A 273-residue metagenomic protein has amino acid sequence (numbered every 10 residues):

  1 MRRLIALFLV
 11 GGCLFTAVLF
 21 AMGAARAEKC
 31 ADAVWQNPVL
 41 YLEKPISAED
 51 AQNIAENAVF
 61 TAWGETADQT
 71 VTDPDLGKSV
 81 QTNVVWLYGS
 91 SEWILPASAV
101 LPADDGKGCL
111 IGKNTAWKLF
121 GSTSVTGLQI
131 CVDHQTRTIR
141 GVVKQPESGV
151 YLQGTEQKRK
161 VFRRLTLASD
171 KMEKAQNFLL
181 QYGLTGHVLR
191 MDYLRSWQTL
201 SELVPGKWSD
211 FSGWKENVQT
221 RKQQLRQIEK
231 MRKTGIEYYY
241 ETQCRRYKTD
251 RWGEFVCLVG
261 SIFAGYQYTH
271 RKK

Functional and structural regions predicted by a protein language model:
M1-A31: Hydrophobic secretory-pathway targeting helix
M1-R2, L189-K273: C-terminal single-pass membrane-anchor helix
A6, L40, S98-A99: Structured extramembrane domains adjacent to transmembrane segments
F20-T70: Membrane-proximal extracellular/periplasmic loop immediately following the first transmembrane helix
I46-D50, Q69-D73, S169-L180: Short, surface-exposed beta-strand/loop "edge" segments at domain boundaries and coil↔beta transitions
W63-A103: The feature marks short, hydrophobic/small-residue-biased sequence motifs that occur predominantly
V84, K107-G108, Q129: A residue-level structural signature of the nucleotidyltransferase/glycosyltransferase Rossmann-like core
G89-P96, K113-N177, Q181-G206: Mid-to-C-terminal secondary-structure elements that act as membrane-proximal/extracytoplasmic interface segments
